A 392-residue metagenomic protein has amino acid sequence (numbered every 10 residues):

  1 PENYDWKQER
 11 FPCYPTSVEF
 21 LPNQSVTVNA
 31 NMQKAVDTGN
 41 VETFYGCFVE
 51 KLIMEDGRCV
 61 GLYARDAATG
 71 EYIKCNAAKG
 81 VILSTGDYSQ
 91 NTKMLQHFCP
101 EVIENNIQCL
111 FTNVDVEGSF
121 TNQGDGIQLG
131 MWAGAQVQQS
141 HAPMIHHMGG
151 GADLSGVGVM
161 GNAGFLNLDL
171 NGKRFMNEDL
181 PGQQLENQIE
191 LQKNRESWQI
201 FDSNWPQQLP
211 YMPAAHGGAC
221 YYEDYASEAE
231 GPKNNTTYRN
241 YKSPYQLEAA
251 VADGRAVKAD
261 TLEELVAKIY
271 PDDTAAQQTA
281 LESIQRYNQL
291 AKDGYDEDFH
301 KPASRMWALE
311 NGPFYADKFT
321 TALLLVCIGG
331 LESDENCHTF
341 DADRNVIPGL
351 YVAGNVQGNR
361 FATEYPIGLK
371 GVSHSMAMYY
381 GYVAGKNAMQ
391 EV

Functional and structural regions predicted by a protein language model:
P1-E71, A78, T92-K93, L290-N311: Conserved redox-cofactor binding core of oxidoreductases
P1-R10, N31, K258, A267-P271 (+3 more regions): Rossmann-like flavin
K51, T261, D272-E364: A glycine-rich dinucleotide-binding beta-alpha-beta segment and adjacent secondary-structure elements that constitute
I53, R65-D66, L168-D169, S333 (+1 more regions): Hydrophobic alpha-helical segments, especially N-terminal targeting/anchoring helices
A68-G150, G368, H374-A377, V383: Glycine-rich loop(s) and the adjacent beta-strand/alpha-helix scaffold that form part
K74, A215, E228-G231, G329-V392: C-terminal structured subdomain/cap of oxidoreductase catalytic cores
I127, A133-K268: An anion/pyrophosphate-binding glycine-rich loop and adjacent beta-alpha core in soluble alpha-beta enzymes
I145-G151, Q183-E186, A322-V326, V356-H374: Glycine-rich phosphate/pyrophosphate-binding beta-alpha loops
